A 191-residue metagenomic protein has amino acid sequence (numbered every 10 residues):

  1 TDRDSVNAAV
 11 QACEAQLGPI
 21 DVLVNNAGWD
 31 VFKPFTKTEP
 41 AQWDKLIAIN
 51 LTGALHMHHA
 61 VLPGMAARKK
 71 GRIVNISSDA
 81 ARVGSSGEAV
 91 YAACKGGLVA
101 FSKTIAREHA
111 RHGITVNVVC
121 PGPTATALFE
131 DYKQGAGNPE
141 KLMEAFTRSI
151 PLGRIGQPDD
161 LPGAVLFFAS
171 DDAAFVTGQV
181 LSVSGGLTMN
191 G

Functional and structural regions predicted by a protein language model:
T1-A8, P40, D159-D160: The beta1-alpha1 cofactor-binding region of Rossmann-like NAD(H)/NADP(H)-dependent oxidoreductases
P34-F35, Q42-I47, F146: Substrate-binding pocket helix/loop in short-chain dehydrogenase/reductase
H58, C94, S102: Active-site helix of classical SDR
P63, R107-E108, A174: Alpha-helical segment proximal to the catalytic Tyr-Lys
S78: Residue(s) in the substrate-gating loop at a strand-loop-helix junction that position the organic substrate next
V83, L166, T177-G191: Short C-terminal tail/terminal secondary-structure segment of NAD(P)H-dependent dehydrogenase/reductase domains
A110, T115, V176-G178: Short, small/polar-rich loop/turn modules that mediate ligand/substrate recognition or access, typified
